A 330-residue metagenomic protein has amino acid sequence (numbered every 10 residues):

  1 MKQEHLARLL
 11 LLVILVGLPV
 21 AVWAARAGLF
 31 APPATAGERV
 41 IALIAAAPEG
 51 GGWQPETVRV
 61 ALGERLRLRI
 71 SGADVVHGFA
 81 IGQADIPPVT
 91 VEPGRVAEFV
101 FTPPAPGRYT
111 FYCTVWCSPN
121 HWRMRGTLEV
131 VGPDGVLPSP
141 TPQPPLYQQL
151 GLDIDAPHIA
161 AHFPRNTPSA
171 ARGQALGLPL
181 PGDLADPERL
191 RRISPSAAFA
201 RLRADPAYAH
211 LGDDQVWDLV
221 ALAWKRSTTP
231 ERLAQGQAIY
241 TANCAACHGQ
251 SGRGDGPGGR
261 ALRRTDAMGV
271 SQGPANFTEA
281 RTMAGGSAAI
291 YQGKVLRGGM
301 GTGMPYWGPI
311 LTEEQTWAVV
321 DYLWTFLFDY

Functional and structural regions predicted by a protein language model:
R8-L10, L15-G37, E92-R165: Extracellular/periplasmic metallocenter environments
T35-R65: N-terminal edge beta-strand
P55-V58, I86-T90, F99-F101: Beta-strand-rich interaction surfaces with strong enrichment in secreted/lumenal proteins
A61, P106, H162-G182, E231-G254 (+1 more regions): Sequence/structural segment immediately N-terminal to covalent heme-attachment motifs in c-type and related
C117-S118, A175-A185, R203-A207, C247-R253 (+3 more regions): Detector for the c-type heme attachment site
V136-L178, D213-I239: Electrostatic cytochrome c docking/interface patches
F163-N166, L180-V216, A246, L262-I290 (+1 more regions): Electron-transfer interface patches adjacent to heme c in soluble/periplasmic c-type cytochromes and di-/multiheme
A207-R232, A289-G299, G308-Y330: C-terminal capping alpha-helices of c-type cytochrome domains
